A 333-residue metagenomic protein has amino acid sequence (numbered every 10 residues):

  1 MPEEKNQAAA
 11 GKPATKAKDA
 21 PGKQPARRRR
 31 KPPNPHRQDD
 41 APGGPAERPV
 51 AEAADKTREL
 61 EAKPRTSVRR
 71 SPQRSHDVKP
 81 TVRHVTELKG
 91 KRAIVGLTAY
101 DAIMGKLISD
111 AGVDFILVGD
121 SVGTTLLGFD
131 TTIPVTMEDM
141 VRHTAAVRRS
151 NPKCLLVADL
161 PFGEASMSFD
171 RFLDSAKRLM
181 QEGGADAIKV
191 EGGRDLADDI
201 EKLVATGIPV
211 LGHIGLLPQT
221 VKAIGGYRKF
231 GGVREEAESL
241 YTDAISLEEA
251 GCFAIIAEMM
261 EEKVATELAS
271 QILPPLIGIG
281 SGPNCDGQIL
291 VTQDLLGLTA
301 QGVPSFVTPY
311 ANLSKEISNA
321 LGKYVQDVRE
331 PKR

Functional and structural regions predicted by a protein language model:
M1-S67: Intrinsically disordered, low-complexity RNA-associated tracts
E59-A311, K315-R333: Alpha/beta enzyme core
